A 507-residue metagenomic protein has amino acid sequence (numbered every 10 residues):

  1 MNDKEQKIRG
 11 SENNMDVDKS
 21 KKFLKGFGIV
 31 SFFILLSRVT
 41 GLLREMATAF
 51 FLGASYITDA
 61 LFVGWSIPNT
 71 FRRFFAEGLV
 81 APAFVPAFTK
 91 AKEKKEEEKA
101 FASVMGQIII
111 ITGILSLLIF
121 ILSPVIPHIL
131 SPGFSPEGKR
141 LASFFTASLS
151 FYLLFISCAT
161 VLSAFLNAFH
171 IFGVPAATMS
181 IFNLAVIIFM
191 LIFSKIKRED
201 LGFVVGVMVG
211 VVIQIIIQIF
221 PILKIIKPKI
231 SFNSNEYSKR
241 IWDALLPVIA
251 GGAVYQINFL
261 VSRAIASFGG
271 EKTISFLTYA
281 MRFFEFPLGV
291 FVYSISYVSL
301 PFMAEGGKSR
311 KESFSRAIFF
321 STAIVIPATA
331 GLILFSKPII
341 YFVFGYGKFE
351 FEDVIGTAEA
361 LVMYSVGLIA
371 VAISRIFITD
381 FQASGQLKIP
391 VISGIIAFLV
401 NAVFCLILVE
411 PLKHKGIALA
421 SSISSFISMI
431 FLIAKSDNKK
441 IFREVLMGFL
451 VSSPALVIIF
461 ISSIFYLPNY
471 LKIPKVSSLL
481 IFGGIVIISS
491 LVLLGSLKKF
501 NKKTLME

Functional and structural regions predicted by a protein language model:
D3-E507: Membrane-embedded alpha-helical bundles of multi-pass transporters/translocases, especially carrier/permease families
